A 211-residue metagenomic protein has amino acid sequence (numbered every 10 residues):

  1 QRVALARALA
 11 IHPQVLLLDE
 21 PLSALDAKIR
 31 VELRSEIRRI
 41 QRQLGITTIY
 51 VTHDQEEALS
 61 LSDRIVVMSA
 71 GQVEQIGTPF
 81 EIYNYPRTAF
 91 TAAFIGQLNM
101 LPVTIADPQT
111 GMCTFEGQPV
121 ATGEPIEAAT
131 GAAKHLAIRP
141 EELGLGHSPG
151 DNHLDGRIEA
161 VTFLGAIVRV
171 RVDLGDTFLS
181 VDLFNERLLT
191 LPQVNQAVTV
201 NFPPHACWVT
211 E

Functional and structural regions predicted by a protein language model:
Q1-F90: ABC ATPase nucleotide-binding domains
R34, T47, Y85, A106 (+2 more regions): Hydrophobic alpha-helical segments and their boundary regions
A70, A106-D107: Short acidic/glycine-rich beta-turn/loop cap or linker motifs at sensory/regulatory domain boundaries that couple input
F94: Nucleotide-binding/hydrolysis machinery
L98-M100, P108-E211: Non-catalytic connector elements of ABC transporters
V103: Short beta-strand-centered aromatic/proline hotspots
